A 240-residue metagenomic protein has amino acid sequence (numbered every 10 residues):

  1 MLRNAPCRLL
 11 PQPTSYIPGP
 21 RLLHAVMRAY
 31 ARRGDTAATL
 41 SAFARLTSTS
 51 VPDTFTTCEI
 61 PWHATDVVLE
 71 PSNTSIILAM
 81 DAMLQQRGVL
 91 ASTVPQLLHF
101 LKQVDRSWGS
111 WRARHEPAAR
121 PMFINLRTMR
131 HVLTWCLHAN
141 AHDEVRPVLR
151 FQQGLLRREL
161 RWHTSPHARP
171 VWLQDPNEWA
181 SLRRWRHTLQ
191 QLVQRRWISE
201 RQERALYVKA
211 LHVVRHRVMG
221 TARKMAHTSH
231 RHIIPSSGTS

Functional and structural regions predicted by a protein language model:
M1-S240: A basic, Ser/Thr-enriched alpha-helical scaffold prevalent in eukaryotic organelle gene-expression machinery
